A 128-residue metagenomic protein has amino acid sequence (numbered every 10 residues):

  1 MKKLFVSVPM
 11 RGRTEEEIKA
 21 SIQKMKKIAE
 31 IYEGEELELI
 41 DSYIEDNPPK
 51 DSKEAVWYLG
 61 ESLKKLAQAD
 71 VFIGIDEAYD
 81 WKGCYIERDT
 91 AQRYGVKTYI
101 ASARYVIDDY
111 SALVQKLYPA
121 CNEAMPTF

Functional and structural regions predicted by a protein language model:
M1-F128: Conserved catalytic or regulatory cores that recognize and/or transform ribose-phosphate-containing ligands
